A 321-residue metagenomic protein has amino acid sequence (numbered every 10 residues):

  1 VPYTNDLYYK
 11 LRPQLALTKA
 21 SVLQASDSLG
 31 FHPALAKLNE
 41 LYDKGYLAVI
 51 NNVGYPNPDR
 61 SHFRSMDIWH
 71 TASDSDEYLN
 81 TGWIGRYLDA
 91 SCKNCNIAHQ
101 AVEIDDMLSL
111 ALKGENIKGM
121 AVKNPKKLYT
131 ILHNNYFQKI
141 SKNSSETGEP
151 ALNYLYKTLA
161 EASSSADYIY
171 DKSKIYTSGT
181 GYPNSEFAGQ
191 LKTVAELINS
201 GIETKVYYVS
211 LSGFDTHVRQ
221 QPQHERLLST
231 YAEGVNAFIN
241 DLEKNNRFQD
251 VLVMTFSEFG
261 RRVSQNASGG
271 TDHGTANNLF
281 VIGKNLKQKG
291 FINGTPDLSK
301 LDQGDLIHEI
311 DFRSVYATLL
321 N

Functional and structural regions predicted by a protein language model:
V1-S26, G30-F31, Y42-K44: Intrinsic-disorder/low-complexity recognition with aromatic hotspots
A16, A48-N51, Q100-E103, K205-S210 (+2 more regions): Structural recognition of the beta-strand scaffold that forms the well-ordered cores of secreted hydrolase catalytic
V22-D27, P33-V49, S229, A237-L252: Alpha/propeptide regions of enzymes that mature by internal proteolysis
F31-K37, N80-I84, Q190, V194 (+4 more regions): Stable alpha-helical elements in mature extracytoplasmic
A48-S165: A contiguous, mid-domain pocket- or channel-lining segment that forms the substrate-recognition surface
G54-P58, D106-A111, G213-T216, F259-R262 (+1 more regions): Solvent-exposed loop/turn segments at secondary-structure junctions within structured extracellular/periplasmic domains
S145-D241: Anion-binding catalytic surfaces of enzymes that hydrolyze or transfer phosphate/sulfate esters
S212, Q221-T318: Extended C-terminal subregions enriched in glycine
